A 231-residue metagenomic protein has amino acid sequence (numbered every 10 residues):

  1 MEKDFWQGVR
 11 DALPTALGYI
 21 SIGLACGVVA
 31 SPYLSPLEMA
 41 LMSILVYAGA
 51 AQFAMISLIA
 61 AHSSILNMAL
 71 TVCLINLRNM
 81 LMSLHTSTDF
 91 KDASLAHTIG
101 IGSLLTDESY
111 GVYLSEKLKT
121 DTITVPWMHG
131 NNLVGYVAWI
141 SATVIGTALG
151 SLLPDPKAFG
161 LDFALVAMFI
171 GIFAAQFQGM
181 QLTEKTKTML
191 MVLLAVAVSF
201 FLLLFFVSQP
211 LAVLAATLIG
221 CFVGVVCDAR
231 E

Functional and structural regions predicted by a protein language model:
M1-A48, M55-V72, N76, E231: Helix-loop-helix hairpins and the membrane-proximal interhelical loops of multi-pass alpha-helical transport proteins
M1-G8, V29-L37, A60-I65, K91-L95 (+4 more regions): Short juxtamembrane and helix-loop transition motifs at transmembrane-helix boundaries in membrane proteins
M39-M42, F53, M68-A69, A96-G100 (+3 more regions): Alpha-helical transmembrane segments and their helix-entry boundary regions
A48-A51, L74-L81, A167-A174, T217-A229: Alpha-helical transmembrane segments and their membrane-interface exit regions
L70-D162: Helix-loop-helix junctions within the multi-pass membrane cores of secondary transporters/permeases
L81-D89, L114-K117, I172-Q181, V223-E231: C-terminal ends of transmembrane helices
V125-L214, F222, V226: Membrane-embedded alpha-helical modules
